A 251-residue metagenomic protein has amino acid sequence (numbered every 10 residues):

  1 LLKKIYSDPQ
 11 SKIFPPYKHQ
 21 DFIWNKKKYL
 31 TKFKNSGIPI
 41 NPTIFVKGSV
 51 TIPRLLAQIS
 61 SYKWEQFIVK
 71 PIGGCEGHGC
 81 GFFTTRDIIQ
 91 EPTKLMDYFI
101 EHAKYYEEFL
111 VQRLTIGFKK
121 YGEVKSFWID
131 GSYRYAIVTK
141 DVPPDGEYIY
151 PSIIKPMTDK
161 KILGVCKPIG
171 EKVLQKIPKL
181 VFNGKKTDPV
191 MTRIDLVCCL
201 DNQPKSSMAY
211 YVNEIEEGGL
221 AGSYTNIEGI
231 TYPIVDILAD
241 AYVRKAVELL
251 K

Functional and structural regions predicted by a protein language model:
L1-Y6, K12-Y17, V190, L200 (+1 more regions): Domain-wide signal for the mature, well-folded portions of proteins, strongly enriched in nucleus-encoded organellar
K3-Q10, Y17-Y121, G164-P168, K251: Active-site nucleotide/adenylate-binding loops and adjacent lid/helix of ATP-dependent enzymes
K26, K70, K125, T139-K140 (+1 more regions): Basic side chains
T43, A136-I137, I194, I215: Generic beta-strand hydrophobic packing signal
R54, I137, S223-N226: Generic domain-boundary/flexible-linker signal
W64, Y121-E123, P189-R193: Short beta-strand-initiation
H78, F82-G184, V197-L200, M208-Y211: Phosphate-binding site of ATP-dependent enzymes
V142-D145, V165-K251: ATP-dependent carboxylate activation and anion-phosphoryl transfer catalytic cores that bind Mg-ATP to form
